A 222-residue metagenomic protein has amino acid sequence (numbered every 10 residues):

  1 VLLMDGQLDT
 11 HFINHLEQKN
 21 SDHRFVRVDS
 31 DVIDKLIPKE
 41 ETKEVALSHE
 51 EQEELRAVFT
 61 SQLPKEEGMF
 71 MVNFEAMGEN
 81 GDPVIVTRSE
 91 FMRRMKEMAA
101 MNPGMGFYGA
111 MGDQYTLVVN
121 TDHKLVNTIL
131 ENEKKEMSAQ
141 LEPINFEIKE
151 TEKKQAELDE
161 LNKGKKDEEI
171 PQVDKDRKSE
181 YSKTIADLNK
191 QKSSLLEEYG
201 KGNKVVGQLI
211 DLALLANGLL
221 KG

Functional and structural regions predicted by a protein language model:
V1-G222: Long, intrinsically disordered, charge-dense linkers/tails
